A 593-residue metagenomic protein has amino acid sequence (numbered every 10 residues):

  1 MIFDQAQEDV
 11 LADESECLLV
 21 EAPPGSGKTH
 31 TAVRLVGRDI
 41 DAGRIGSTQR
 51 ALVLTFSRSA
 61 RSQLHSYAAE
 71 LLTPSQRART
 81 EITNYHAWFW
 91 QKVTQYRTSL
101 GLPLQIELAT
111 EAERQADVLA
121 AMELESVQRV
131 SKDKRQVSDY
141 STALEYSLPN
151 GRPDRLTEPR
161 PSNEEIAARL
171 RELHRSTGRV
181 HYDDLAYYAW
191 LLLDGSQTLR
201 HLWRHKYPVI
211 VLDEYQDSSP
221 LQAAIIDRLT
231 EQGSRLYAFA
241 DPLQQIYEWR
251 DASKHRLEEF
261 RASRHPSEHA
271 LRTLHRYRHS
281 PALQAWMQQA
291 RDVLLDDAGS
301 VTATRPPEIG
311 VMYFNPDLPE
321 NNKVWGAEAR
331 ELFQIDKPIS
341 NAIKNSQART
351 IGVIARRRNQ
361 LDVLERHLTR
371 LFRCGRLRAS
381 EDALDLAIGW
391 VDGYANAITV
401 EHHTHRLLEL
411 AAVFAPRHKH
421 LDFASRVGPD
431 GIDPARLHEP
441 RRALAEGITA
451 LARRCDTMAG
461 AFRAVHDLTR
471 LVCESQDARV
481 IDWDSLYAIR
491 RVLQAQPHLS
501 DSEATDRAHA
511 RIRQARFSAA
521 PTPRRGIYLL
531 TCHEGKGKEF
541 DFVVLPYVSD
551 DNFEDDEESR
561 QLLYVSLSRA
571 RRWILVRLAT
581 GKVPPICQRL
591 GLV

Functional and structural regions predicted by a protein language model:
M1-L100, H201, L530, G535 (+2 more regions): P-loop NTPase Walker
M1-P24, H30-T31, R50, A121-V211 (+2 more regions): Accessory N-terminal region flanking or inserted into the helicase ATPase core in nucleic-acid motor proteins
I82-Q91, F239, T505-R569, W573-G581: Conserved helicase core region in the C-terminal RecA-like lobe
D217, L221-E258: Signature of the SF2 helicase/ATPase Hel1-core->accessory helical subdomain module
Q244-D251, H255-P306, R358: Conserved coupling/interface region of RecA-like P-loop/ASCE motor cores
N359-L377: Conserved helicase motor "Helicase C" RecA-like lobe of SF1/SF2 P-loop NTPases
R370, A379-R417: Conserved short internal alpha-helix adjacent to the catalytic or cofactor-binding core of large enzyme scaffolds
V427-L530: Accessory C-terminal helicase-associated subdomains
